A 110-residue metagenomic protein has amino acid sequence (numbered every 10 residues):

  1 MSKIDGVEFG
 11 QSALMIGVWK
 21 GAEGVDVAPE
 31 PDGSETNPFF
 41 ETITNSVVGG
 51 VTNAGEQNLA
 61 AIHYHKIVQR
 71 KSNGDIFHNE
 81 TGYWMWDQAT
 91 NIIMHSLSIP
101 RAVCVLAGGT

Functional and structural regions predicted by a protein language model:
M1-T110: Hydrophobic small-molecule pocket/channel-lining residues, especially in calycin-type beta-barrels
